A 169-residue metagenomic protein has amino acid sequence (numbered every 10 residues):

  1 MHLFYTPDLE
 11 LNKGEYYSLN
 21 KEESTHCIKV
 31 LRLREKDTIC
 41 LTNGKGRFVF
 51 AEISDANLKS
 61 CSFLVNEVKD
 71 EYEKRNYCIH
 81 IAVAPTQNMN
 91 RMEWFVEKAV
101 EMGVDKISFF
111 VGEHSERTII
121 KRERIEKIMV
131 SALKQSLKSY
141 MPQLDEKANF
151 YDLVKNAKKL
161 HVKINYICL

Functional and structural regions predicted by a protein language model:
M1-E71, E123: N-terminal positively charged helical leader segments and presequences
Y72-I167: RNA substrate-binding interface of SAM-dependent RNA methyltransferases
